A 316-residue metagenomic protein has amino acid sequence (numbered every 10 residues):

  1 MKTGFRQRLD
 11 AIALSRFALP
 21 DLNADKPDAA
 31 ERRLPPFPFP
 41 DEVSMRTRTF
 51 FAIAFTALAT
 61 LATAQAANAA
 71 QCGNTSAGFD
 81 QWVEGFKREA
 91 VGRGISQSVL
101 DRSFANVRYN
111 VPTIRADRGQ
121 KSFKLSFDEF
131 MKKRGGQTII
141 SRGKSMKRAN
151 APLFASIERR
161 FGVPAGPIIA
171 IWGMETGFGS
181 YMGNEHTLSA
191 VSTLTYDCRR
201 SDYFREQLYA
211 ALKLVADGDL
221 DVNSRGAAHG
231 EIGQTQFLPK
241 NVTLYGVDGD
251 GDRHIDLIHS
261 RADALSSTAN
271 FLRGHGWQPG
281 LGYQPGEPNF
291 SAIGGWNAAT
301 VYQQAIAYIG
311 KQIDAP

Functional and structural regions predicted by a protein language model:
M1-T3, R8-P35: N-terminal polybasic/positive-inside topogenic patches
G4, R8-L9, V43-A54: Bacterial N-terminal signal peptides that target proteins for export
F17, L22, F39-E42, A57: Intrinsic disorder/low-complexity detector
A52-A62: Bacterial N-terminal signal peptides
A64-A69: Boundary at the C-terminal end of the N-terminal hydrophobic targeting segment
Q71-G73: Sequence contexts marking disulfide-bonded cysteines in secreted/extracellular proteins
T75-Q97, D101: Mature N-terminal segment immediately following signal peptide/propeptide cleavage in secreted/periplasmic
I95-P316: Catalytic glycan-binding domains that act on GlcNAc-containing polysaccharides
